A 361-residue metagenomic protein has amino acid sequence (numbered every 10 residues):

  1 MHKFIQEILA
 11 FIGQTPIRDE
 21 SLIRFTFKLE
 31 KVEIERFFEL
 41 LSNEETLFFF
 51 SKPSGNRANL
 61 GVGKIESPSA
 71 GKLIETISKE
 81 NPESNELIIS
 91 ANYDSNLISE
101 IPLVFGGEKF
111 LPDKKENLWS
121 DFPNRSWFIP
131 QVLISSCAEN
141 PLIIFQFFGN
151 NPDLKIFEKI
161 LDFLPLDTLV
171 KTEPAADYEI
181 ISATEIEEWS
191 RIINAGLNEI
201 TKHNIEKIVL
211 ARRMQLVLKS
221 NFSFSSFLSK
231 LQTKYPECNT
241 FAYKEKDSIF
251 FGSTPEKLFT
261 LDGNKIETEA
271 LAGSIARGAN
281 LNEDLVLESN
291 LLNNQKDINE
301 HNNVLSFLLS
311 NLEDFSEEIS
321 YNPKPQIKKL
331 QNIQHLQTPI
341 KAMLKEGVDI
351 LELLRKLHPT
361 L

Functional and structural regions predicted by a protein language model:
M1-E75: An N-terminal JmjN-like helical accessory module and its immediate linker preceding a catalytic domain
M1-F4, D19-R24, A138-D167, T260-P339: Cytosolic ligand/metal-binding cores
E30-R36, I74-I77, I186, S190-I193 (+1 more regions): Glycine-rich, flexible loop motifs
S54-N56, K109-F110, F148, Q215 (+5 more regions): Short, glycine-/Ser/Thr-/acidic-enriched flexible segments
E83-K207, A211-Q215, E317: Non-catalytic accessory segments adjacent to catalytic cores
S126, Q131-L133, I249, E256-T260: Short, surface-exposed charged micro-motifs
V170-K257, L308, F315, Q331 (+1 more regions): Active-site pocket-lining segments that scaffold enzyme catalytic pockets across diverse folds
I340-L361: Conserved hydrophobic core element of enzyme catalytic domains
